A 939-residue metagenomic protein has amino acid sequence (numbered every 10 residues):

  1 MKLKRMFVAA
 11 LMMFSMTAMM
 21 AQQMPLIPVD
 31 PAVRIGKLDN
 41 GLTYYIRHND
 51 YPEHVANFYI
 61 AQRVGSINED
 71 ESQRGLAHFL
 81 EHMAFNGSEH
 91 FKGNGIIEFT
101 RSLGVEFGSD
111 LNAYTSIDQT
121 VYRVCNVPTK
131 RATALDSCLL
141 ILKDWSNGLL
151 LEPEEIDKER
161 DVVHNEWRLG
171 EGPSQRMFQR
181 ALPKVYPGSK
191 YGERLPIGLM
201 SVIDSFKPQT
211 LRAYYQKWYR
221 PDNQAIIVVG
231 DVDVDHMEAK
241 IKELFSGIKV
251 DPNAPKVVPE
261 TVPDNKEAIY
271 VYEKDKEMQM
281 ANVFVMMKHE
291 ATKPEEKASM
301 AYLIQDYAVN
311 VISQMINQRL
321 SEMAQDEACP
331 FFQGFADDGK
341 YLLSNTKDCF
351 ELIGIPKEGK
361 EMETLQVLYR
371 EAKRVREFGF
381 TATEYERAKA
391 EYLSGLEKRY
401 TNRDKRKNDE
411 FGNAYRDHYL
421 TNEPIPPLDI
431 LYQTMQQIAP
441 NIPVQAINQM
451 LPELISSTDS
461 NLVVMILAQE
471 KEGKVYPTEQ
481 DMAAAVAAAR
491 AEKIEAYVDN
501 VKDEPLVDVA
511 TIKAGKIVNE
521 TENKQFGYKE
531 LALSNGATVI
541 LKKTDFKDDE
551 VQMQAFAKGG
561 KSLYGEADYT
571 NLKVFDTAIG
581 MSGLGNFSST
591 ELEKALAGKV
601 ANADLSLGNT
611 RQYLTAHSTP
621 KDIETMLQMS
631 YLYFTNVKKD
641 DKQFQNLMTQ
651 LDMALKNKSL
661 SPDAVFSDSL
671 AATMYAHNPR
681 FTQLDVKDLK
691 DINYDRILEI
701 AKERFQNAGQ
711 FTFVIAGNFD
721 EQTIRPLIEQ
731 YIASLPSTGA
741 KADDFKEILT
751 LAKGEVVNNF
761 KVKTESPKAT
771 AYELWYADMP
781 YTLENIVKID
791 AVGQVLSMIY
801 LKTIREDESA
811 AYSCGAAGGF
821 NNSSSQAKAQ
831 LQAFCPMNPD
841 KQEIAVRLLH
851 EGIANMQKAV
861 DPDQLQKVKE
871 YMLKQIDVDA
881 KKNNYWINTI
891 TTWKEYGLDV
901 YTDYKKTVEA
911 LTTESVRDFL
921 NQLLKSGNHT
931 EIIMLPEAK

Functional and structural regions predicted by a protein language model:
M1, L42-R47: Non-catalytic architectural context of zinc metalloproteases
M1-Q23: Bacterial Sec-dependent N-terminal signal peptides
A10, A21-T43, D233-Y307, I312-N317 (+12 more regions): Proteolytic maturation boundary segments
Y45-R47, P52-E69, L76-A77, N94-D144 (+16 more regions): M16 family metallopeptidases and their MPP-like homologs
L76-A84, I312, F575: Active-site His/Glu-centered metal-binding helix of metallohydrolases
E155-N223, I227-V229, V234-I241, V250-P259 (+2 more regions): Hydrophobic, small-residue-rich alpha-helical packing segments that form membrane-like cores
P208-R212, L684, N693-L698: Append "and occasionally in soluble cytosolic enzymes with long acidic Gly/Pro-rich linkers
Y219, F705-Q706: Flexible, low-complexity linker/tail segments at the boundary of structured domains
